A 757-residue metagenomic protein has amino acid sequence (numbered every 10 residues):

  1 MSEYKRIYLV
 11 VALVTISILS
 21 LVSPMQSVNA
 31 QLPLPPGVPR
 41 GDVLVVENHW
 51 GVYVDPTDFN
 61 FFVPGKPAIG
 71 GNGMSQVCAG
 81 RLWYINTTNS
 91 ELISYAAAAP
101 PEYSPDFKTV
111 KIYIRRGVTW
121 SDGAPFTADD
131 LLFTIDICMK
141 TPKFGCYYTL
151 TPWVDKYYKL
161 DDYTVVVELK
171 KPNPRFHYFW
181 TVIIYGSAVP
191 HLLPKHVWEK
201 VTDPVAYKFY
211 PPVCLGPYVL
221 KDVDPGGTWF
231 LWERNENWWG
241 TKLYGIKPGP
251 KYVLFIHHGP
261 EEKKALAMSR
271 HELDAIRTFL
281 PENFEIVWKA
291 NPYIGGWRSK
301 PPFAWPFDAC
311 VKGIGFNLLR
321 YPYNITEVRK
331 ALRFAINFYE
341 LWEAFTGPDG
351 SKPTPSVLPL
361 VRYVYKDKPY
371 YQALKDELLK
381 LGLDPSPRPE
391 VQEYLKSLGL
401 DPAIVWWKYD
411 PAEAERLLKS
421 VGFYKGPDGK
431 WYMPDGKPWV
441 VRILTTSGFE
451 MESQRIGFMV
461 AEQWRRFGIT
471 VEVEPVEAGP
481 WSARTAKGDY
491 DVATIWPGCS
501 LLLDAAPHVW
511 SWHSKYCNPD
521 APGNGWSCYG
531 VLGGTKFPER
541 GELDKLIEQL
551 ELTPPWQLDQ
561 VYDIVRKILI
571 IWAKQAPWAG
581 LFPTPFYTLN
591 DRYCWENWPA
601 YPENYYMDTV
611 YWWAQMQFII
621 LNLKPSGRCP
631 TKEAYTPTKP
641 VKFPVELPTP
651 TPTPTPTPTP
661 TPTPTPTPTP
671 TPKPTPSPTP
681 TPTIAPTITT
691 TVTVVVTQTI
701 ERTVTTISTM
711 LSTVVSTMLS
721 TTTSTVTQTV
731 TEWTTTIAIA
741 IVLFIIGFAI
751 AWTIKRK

Functional and structural regions predicted by a protein language model:
S17, P35-V38, N48-W50, G73-M74 (+5 more regions): Detector for C-terminal structural segments
V45-P105, D136, V213-L215: N-terminal lobe/hinge region of extracytoplasmic solute-binding protein
K66-I69, G73-G80, Y84-T88, I183-L254 (+5 more regions): Gly/Pro-rich hinge or "lid" segments in bacterial periplasmic/extracellular proteins
I85-N86, E233-G240, A304-A331, A335 (+4 more regions): A bilobed periplasmic-binding-protein/Venus flytrap-type ligand-binding module shared by bacterial periplasmic
A99-F144, L160, V166-E168, A267 (+1 more regions): Aromatic- and charge-enriched surface segment that lines or borders ligand/interaction sites
R115, A206, N237-A290, F334 (+2 more regions): Ligand-site clamp/hinge motif
C138, G145, K156-Y157, K221-E233 (+6 more regions): Extracellular/periplasmic solute-recognition and catalytic clefts
Y147-E199, V219, Y370-L383: Surface-exposed binding/hinge segments that line and control ligand-binding clefts or catalytic entry sites
